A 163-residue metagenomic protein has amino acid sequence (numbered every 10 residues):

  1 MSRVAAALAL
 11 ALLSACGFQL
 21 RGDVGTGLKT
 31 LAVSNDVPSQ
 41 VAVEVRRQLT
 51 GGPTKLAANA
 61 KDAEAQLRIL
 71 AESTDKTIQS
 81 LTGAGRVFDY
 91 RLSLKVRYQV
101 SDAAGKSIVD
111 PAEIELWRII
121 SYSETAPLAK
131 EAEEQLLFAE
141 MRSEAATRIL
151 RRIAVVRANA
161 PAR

Functional and structural regions predicted by a protein language model:
M1-A6: Bacterial N-terminal signal peptides that target proteins for export
L12-A15: C-terminal motif of bacterial Sec signal peptides marking the signal peptidase cleavage site
G17-L20: Bacterial signal peptide processing site
G25-A32, T125-E131: Acidic/histidine-rich, surface-exposed loop or edge segments in extracytoplasmic proteins
G27-S73: N-terminal segment of the mature soluble domain
L49-P53, V100-A104, E124, R148-A160: Sec/Tat-exported extracytoplasmic proteins
R68-E113, W117-Q135, R151: Surface-exposed short loop/turn segments
L128-R163: C-terminal/domain-edge helix-coil "capping" segments
